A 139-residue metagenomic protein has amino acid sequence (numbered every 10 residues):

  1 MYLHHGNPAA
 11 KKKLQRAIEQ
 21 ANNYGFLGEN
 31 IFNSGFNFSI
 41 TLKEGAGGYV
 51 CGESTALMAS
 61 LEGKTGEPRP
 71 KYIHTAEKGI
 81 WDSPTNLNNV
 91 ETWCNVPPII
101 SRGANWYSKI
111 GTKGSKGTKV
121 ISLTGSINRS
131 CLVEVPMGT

Functional and structural regions predicted by a protein language model:
M1-H5: Short internal beta-strands
N7-A9: Catalytic phosphate-handling regions of large nucleic-acid enzymes and associated NTPases
K11-M137: Hydrophobic alpha-helical positions that pack around
